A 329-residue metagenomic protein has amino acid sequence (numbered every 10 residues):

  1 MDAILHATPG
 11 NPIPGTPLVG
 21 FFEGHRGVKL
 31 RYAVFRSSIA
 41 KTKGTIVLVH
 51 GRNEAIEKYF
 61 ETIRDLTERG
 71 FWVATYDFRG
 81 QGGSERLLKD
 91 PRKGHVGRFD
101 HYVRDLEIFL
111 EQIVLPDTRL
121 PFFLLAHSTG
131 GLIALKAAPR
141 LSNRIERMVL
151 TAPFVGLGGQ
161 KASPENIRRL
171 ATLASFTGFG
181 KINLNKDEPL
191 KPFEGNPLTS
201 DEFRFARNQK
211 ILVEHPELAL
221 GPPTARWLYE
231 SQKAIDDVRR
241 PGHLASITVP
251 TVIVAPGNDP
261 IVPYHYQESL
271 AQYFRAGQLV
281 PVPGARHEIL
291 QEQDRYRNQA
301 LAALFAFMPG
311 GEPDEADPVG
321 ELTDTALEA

Functional and structural regions predicted by a protein language model:
M1-G24, V28-S38, V319, A329: An N-terminal hydrophobic leader/cap segment in hydrolases
I56, I63-K89: Conserved alpha/beta-hydrolase
G94-V114: Alpha/beta-hydrolase active-site loop
P116-S128: Alpha/beta-hydrolase fold nucleophile elbow
T129, I133-A219: Alpha/beta-hydrolase-fold enzymes
I247, I253-A255, D259: Short beta-strand/loop motif that positions the catalytic acidic residue of the alpha/beta-hydrolase fold
V249, P263-Q272: Short alpha-helix in the alpha/beta-hydrolase fold that links the catalytic acid
Q278, V282-A329: Catalytic active-site module of serine/aspartate enzymes centered on a nucleophile-bearing elbow/loop
